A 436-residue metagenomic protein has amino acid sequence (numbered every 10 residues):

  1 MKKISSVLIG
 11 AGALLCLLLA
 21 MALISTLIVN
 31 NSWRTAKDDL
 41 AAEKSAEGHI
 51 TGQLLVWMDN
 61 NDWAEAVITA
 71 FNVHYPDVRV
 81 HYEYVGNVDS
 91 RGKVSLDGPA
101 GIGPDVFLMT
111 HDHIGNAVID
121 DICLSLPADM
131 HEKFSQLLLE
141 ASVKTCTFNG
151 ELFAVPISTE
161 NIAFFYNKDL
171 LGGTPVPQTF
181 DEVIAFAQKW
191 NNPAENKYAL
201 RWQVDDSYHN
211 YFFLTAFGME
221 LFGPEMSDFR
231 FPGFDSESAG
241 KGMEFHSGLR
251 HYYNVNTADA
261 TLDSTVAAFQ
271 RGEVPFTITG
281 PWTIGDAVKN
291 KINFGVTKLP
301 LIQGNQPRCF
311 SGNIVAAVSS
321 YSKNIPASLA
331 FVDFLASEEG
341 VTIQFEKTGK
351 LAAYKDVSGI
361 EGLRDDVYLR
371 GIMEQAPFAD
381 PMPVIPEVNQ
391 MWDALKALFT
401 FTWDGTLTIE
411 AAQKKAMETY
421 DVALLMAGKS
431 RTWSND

Functional and structural regions predicted by a protein language model:
M1-G115, E132, A258, Q303 (+3 more regions): Conserved N-terminal structural module of periplasmic/extracytoplasmic solute-binding proteins
D39-K44, H111-I162, Q178-F186, N192 (+5 more regions): Hinge/lid segment of periplasmic solute-binding proteins
G48, T297, E346-F401, K429-D436: Long, aromatic- and glycine/proline-rich binding clefts that accommodate carbohydrate-like moieties
A70-L138, T147, D169-Q178, A268 (+4 more regions): Extracytoplasmic "Venus flytrap"/periplasmic binding protein-like
V73, R79, G240, E244 (+3 more regions): Extracytoplasmic/periplasmic substrate-recognition and gating elements
D112-I122, E140-Q178, I184, Q203-S227 (+2 more regions): Periplasmic solute-binding protein
A128-L138, V176, E220-K241, K289 (+1 more regions): Short, solvent-exposed loop/beta-turn-alpha elements that line the ligand-binding surface or hinge of extracytoplasmic
F186-W190, D228-D259: Glycine-centered hinge/linker elements that transmit conformational signals in sensory and ligand-binding systems
